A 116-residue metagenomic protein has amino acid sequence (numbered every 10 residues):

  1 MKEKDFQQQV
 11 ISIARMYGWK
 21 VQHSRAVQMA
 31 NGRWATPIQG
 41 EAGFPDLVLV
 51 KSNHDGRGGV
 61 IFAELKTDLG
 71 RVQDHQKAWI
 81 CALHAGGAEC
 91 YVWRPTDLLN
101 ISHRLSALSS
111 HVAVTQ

Functional and structural regions predicted by a protein language model:
M1-Q116: Catalytic phosphate/metal-binding cores of nucleic-acid and nucleotide-processing enzymes, i.e., regions that mediate
